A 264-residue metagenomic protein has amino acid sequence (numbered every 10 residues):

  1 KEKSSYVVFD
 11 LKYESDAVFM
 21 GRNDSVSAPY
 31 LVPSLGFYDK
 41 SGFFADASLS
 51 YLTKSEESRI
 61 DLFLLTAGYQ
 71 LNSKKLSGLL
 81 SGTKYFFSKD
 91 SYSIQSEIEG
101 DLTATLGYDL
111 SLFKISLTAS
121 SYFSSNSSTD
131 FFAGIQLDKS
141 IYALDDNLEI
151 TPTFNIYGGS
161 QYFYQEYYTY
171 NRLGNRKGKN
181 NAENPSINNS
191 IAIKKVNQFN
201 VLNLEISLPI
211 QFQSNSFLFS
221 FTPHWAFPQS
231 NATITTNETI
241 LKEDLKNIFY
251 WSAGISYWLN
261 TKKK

Functional and structural regions predicted by a protein language model:
K1-F44, S48-L52: Short glycine/proline- and aromatic-enriched beta-strand/turn motifs that initiate or cap beta-hairpins
V7, P29-P33, F63-A67, G100-A104 (+3 more regions): Hydrophobic, lipid-facing positions within transmembrane beta-strands of outer-membrane proteins
F9-S15, F37, A45-L49, L80-K84 (+5 more regions): Transmembrane beta-barrel strands of outer-membrane/channel proteins
M20-P29, F44, Y51-L62, F86-I98 (+3 more regions): Solvent-exposed loop/turn segments connecting transmembrane beta-strands in outer-membrane beta-barrel proteins
S41-D46, K74-L80, S111-L117, L144-E149 (+2 more regions): Repeated loop/turn-to-beta-strand initiation elements of outer-membrane beta-barrel proteins
L65-T66, N72-K74, G78-S81, F87-D90: A broadly used, surface-exposed interaction patch
T83-Y85, S93-S116, S121-I141, D146-L148: Eukaryote-skewed repeat-based solenoidal scaffolds used as protein-protein interaction platforms, primarily
Y122-K246, Y250, S256-K264: Outer-membrane beta-barrel transmembrane domain signature
